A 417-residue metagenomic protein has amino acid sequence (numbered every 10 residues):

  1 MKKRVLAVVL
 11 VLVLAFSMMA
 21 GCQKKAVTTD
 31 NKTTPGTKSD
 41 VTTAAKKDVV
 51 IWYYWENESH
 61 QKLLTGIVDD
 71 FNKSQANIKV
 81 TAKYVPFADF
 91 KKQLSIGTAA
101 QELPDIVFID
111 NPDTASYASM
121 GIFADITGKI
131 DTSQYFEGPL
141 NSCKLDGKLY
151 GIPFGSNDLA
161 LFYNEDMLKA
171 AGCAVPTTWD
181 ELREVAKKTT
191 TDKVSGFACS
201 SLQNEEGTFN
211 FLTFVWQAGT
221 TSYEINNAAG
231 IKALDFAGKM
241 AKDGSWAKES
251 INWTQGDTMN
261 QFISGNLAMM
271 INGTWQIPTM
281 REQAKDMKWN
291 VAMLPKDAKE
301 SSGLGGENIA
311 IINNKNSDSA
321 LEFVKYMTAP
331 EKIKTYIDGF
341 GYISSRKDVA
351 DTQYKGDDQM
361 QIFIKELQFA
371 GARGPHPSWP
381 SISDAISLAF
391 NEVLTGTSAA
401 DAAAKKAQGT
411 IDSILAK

Functional and structural regions predicted by a protein language model:
R4-V8, C22-S116, V175, T274 (+9 more regions): Conserved N-terminal structural module of periplasmic/extracytoplasmic solute-binding proteins
K47, D69, K73-S74, K79 (+6 more regions): Extracytoplasmic/periplasmic substrate-recognition and gating elements
G66, D70, S74-G138, D166-T177 (+5 more regions): Extracytoplasmic "Venus flytrap"/periplasmic binding protein-like
D110-A160, E181-R183, T189-K193, G207-N210 (+2 more regions): Hinge/lid segment of periplasmic solute-binding proteins
A115-I122, P139-V175, S200-S222, G303-A310 (+1 more regions): Periplasmic solute-binding protein
C143, K285, W289, I337-L388 (+1 more regions): Long, aromatic- and glycine/proline-rich binding clefts that accommodate carbohydrate-like moieties
K169, K242, E366-K417: Conserved C-terminal helix/tail region of periplasmic/extracytoplasmic solute-binding proteins
A186-T190, Y223-I251: Glycine-centered hinge/linker elements that transmit conformational signals in sensory and ligand-binding systems
